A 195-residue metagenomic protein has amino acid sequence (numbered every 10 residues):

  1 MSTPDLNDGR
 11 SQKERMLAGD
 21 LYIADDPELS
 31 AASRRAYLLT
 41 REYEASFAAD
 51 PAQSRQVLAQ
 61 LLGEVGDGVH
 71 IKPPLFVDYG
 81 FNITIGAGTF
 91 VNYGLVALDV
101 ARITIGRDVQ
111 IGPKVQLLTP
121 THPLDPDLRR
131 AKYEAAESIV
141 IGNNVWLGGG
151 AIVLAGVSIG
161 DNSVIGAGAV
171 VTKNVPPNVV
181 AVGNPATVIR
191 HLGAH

Functional and structural regions predicted by a protein language model:
M1-G68, A186-R190, A194-H195: Terminal amphipathic alpha-helical/low-complexity segments used for targeting or macromolecular assembly
D8-G9, K13-E14, D67, V77 (+3 more regions): Short, functionally important structural connectors and interaction interfaces within domains
K13-E14, L61, R107, A131 (+2 more regions): Short secondary-structure boundary/capping segments
L75-G86, F90-S158, V179, N184-A186 (+1 more regions): Flexible, glycine/small-residue-enriched loop-and-beta-strand segment within the central core of proteins
G148, L154, G166, V171-T172: Short hydrophobic beta-strand segments in globular cytosolic domains
